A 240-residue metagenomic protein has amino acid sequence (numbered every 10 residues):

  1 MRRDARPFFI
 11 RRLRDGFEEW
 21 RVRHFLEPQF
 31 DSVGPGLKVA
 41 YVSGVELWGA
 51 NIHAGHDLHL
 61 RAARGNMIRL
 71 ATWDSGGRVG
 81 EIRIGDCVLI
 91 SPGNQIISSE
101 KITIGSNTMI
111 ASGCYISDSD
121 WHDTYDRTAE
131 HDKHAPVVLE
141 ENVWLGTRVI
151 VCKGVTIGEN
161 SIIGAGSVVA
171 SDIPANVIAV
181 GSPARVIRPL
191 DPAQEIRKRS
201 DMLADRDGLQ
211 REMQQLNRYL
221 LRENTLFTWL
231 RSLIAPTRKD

Functional and structural regions predicted by a protein language model:
M1-S117, E140-E141, A175, A184-R188 (+1 more regions): Domain-scale signature associated with acetyltransferase and cell-envelope carbohydrate enzymes
G77, A129-N142: Glycine-rich NAD(P)-binding loop of Rossmann-like domains
Q95-K101, R148-S161, S167-S171: Beta-rich strand-turn-strand
D120-W121, R127-A129, I173, P189-L190: Conserved catalytic-core motifs of eukaryotic protein kinase domains, centered on the activation segment
D123-E130, E195-D201: Short glycine/proline- and charge-enriched loop/turn segments that cap or connect secondary-structure elements
P136-V137, G154-V155, N176: A short, glycine- and basic residue-enriched loop/turn that sits immediately adjacent to a domain's principal
I162, I178-V180: Short-chain dehydrogenase/reductase
